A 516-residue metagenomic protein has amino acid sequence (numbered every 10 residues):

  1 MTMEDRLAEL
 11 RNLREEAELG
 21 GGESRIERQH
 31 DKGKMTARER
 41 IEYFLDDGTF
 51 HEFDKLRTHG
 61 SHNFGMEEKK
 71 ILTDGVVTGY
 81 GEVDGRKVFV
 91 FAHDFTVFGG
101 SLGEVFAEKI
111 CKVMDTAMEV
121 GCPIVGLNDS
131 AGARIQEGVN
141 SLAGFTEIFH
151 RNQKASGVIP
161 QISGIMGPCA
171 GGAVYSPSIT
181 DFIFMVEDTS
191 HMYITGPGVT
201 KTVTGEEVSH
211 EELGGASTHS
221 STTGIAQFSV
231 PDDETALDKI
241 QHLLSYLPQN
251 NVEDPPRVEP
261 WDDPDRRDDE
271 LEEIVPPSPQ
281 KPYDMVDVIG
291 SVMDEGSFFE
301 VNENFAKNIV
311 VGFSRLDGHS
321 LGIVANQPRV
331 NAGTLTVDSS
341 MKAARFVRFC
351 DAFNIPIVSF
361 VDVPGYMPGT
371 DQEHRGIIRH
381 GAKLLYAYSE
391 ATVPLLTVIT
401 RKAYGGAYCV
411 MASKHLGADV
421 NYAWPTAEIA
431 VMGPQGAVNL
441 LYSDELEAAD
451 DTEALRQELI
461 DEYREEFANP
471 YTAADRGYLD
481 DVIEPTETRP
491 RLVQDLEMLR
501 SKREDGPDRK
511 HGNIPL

Functional and structural regions predicted by a protein language model:
M1-L516: Ligand-binding clefts of soluble mixed alpha/beta catalytic domains
